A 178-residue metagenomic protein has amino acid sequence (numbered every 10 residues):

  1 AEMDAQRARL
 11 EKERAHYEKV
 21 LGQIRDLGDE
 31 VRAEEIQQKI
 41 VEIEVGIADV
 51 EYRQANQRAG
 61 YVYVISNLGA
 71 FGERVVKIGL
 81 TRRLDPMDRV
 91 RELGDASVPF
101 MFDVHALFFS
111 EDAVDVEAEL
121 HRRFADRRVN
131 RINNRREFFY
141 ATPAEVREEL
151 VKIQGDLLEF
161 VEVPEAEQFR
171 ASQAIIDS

Functional and structural regions predicted by a protein language model:
A1-S178: Non-catalytic accessory segments flanking enzymatic or RNA/DNA-binding domains
